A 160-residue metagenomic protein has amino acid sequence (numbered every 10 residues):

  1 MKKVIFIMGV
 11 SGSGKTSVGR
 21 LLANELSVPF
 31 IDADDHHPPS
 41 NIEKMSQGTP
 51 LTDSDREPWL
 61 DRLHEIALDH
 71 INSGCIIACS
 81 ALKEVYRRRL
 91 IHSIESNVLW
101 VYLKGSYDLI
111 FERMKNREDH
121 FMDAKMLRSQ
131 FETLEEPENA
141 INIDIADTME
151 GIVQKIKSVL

Functional and structural regions predicted by a protein language model:
V4: Walker A (P-loop) ATP-phosphate-binding motif of ABC ATPase nucleotide-binding domains
I7: Hydrophobic anchor at the beta1->P-loop junction of P-loop NTPases
V10: P-loop (Walker A) phosphate-binding loop of NTP-binding proteins
K15: Conserved lysine of the Walker
R20, N24-R62: Conserved substrate/cofactor phosphate-moiety recognition/catalytic segment in nucleotide-dependent phosphotransferases
S54-E95, L103: Glycine-rich phosphate-binding loop used to anchor ATP phosphates in small-molecule kinases, encompassing both
I94-R113: Conserved phosphate-donor/acceptor-positioning beta-strand/loop module used by diverse small-molecule
N116-K155: Small-molecule kinase domains that catalyze NTP-dependent phosphoryl transfer to phosphate-bearing small molecules
